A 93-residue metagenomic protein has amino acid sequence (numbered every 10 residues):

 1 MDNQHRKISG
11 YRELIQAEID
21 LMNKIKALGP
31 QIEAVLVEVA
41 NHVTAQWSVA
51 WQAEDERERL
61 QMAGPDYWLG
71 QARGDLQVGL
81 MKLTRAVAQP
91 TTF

Functional and structural regions predicted by a protein language model:
M1-G64, T92-F93: Intrinsically disordered, low-complexity regulatory regions that flank transcription factor DNA-binding cores
V43, E54-A86: Short, charge-rich amphipathic interface segments used for partner binding and complex assembly
